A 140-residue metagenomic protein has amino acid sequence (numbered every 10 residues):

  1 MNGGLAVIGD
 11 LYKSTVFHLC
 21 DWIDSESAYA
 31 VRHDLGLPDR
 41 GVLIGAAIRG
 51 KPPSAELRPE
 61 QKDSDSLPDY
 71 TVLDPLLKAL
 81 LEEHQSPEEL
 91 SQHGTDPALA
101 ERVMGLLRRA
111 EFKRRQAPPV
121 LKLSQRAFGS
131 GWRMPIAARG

Functional and structural regions predicted by a protein language model:
M1-G140: ATP/NTP-dependent adenylation/nucleotidyl-transfer catalytic domains that generate, transfer, or process NMP-activated
